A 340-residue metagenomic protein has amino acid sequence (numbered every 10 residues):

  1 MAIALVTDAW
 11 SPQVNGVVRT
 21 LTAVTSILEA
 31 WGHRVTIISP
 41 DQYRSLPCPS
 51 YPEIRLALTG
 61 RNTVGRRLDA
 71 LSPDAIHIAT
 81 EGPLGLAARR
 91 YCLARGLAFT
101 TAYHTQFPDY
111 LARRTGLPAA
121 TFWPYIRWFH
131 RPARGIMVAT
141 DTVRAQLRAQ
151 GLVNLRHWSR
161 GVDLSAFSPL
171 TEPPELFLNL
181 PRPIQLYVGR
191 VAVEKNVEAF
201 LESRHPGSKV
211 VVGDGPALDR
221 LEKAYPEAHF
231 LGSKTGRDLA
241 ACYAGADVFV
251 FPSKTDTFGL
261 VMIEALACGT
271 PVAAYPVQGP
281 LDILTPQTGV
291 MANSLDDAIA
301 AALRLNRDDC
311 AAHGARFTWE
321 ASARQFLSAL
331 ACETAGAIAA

Functional and structural regions predicted by a protein language model:
L68, H130, S233, A241-A246 (+1 more regions): Short alpha-helical donor nucleotide-sugar binding micro-motif in glycosyltransferases
A98-T100, D109-W128: Nucleotide-sugar donor phosphate/pyrophosphate-binding loop at the beta->alpha transition of glycosyltransferases
P124-T171: Donor nucleotide-sugar binding/catalytic pocket of nucleotide-sugar-dependent glycosyltransferases
E175-V210: Conserved donor-binding/catalytic core segment of Leloir-type glycosyltransferases
D219-D238: Nucleotide-activated donor-binding/catalytic signature segment of Leloir-type glycosyltransferases, i.e., the conserved
K254: Aromatic "clamp/platform" in nucleotide-sugar-dependent glycosyltransferases that forms part of the donor/acceptor
M262, A267, P271-A274: Short hydrophobic beta-strand element within catalytic cores of glycosyltransferases and related nucleotide-activated
R304-A339: A charged, aromatic-enriched C-terminal amphipathic alpha-helix characteristic of glycosyltransferases across folds
